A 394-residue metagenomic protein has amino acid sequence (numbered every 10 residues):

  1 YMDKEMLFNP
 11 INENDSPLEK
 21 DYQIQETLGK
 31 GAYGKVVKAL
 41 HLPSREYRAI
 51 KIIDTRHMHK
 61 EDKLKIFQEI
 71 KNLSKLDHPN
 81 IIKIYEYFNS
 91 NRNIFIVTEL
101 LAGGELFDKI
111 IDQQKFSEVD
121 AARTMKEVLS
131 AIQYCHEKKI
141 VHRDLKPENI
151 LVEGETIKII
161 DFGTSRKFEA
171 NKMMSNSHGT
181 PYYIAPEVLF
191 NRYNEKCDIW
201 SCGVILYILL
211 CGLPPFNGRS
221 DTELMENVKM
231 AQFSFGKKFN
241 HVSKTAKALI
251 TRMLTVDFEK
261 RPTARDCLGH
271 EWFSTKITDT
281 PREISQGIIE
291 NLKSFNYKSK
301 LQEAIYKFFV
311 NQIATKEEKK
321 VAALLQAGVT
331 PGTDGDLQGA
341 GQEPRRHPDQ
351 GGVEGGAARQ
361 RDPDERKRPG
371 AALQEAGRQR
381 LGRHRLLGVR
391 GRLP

Functional and structural regions predicted by a protein language model:
K35: Conserved N-lobe ATP-binding subsite of Hanks-type protein kinase domains, especially the beta3 VAIK lysine
Y47, I52-L76: Conserved N-lobe beta3->alphaC-helix segment of eukaryotic protein kinase catalytic domains
Y87: Activation-segment/catalytic-loop signature of the eukaryotic protein kinase fold
R92-E105: Conserved short submotifs of the Hanks-type protein kinase catalytic core that shape the nucleotide-binding pocket
T124-M125: Activation segment signature within eukaryotic-like protein kinase domains
D349-D362, R385-P394: Amphipathic regulatory helices of Ca2+-sensor modules
